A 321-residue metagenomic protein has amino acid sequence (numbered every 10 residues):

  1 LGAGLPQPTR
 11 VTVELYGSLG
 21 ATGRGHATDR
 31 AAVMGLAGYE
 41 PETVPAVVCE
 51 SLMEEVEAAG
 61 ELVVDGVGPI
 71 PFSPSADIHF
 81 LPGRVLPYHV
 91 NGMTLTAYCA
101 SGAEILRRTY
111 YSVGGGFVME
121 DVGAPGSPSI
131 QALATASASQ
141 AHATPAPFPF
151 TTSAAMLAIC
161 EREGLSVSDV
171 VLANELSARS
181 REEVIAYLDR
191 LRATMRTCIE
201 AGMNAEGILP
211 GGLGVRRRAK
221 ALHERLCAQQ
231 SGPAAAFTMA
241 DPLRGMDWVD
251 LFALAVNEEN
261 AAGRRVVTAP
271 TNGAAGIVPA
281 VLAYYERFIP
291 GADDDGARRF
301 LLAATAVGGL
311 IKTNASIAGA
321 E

Functional and structural regions predicted by a protein language model:
L1, T28, A274-V278: Catalytic-loop motifs flanking and including active-site residues across diverse enzymes
L1-L19, Y88, G115, M119: Accessory carbohydrate-recognition regions in carbohydrate-active enzymes
L5-P6, R84-H89, E258-N260: Solvent-exposed alpha-helices and their adjacent loops that cap or buttress functional pockets in soluble metabolic
P6-V44, M53-A59, G296-E321: A structural-propensity feature for long, helix-poor, extended segments
S18, A100, A283-Y285: Short, glycine-/Ser/Thr-/acidic-enriched flexible segments
T28-D29, N91, L191, V249: Generic hydrophobic, aliphatic-rich segments that mediate packing or membrane embedding
G35-A236: C-terminal regulatory domains involved in ligand/effector binding and gene-expression control
E182-A320: Accessory "access/gating" subregions that flank catalytic or transport cores
